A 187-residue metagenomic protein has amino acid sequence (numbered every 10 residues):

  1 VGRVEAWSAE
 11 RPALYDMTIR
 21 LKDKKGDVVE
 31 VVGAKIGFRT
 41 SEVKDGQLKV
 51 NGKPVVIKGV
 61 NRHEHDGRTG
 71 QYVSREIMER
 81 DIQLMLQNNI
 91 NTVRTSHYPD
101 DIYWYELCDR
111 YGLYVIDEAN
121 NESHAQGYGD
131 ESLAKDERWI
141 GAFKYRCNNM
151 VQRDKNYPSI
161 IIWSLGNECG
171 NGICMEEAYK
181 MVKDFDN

Functional and structural regions predicted by a protein language model:
V1-L107, Y111-V115, R146, I161-I162 (+1 more regions): Secreted/periplasmic carbohydrate-active enzymes, especially glycoside hydrolases
K58-H63, Q71, E118-K155: Aromatic- and acidic-residue-enriched carbohydrate-binding clefts of CAZyme catalytic domains
D66, S96, E131, K135 (+1 more regions): Conserved short-loop catalytic and cofactor-binding motifs
P99-D101, N121-S123, N167-N171: Solvent-exposed loop/turn segments at secondary-structure junctions within structured extracellular/periplasmic domains
R110, A134-N187: Active-site neighborhood of glycoside hydrolase catalytic domains
